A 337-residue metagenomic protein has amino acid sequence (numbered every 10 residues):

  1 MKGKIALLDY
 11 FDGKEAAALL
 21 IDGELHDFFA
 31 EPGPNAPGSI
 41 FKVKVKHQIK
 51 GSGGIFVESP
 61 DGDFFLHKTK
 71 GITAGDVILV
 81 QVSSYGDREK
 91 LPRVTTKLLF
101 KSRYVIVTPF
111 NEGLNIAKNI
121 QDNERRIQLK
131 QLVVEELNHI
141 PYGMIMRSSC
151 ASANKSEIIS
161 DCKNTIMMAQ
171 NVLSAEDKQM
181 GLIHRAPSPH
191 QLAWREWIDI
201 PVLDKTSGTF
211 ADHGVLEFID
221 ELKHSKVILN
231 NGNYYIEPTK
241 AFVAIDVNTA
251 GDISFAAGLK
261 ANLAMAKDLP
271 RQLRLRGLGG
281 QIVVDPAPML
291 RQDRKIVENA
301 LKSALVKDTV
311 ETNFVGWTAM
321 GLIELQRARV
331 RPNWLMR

Functional and structural regions predicted by a protein language model:
M1-P34, S39, D87-E89, V94-P141 (+1 more regions): Extended, charged alpha/beta regions that create polyanion-binding interfaces
K2-I5, P37-I49, I78-V82: Structural detector for short beta-strands of small beta-barrel domains
E15, G51-V57: Short aromatic-glycine-enriched beta-strand elements
I21, P32, S59-D63, K70 (+4 more regions): A short beta-strand motif that forms part of the nucleic acid-binding face of small beta-barrel RNA-binding folds
D27-G33, F56, D61-I72, N115-I120 (+2 more regions): Beta-strand/loop nucleic-acid-binding surfaces
P37, A74-G75, L278: Short, flexible surface segments
I55, G86, P92-V94, L98-V107 (+2 more regions): Conserved glycine-centered short motifs in functionally critical loops
K70-D87: Extended acidic/polar, glycine-enriched regions that form or flank non-catalytic beta-rich accessory modules
